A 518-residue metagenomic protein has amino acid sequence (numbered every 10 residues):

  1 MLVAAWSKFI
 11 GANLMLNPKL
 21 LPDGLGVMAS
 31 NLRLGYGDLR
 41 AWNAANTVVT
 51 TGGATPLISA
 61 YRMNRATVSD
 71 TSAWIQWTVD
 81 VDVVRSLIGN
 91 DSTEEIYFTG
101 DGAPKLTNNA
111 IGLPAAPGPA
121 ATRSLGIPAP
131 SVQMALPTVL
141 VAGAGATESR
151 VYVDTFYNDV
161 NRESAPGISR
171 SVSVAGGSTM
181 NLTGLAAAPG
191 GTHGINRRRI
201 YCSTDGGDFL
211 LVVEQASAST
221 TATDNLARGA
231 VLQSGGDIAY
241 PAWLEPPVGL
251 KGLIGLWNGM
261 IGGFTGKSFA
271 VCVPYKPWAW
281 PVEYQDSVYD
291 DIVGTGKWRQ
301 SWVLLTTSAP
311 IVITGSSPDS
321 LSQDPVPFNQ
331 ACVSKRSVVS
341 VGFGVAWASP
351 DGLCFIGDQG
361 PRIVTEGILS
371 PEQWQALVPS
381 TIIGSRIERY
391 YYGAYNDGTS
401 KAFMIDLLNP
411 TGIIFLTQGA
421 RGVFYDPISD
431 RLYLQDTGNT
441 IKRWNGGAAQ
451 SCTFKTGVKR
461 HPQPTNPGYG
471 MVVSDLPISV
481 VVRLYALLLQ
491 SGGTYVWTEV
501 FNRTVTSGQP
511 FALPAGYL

Functional and structural regions predicted by a protein language model:
L2-D101, S149-V151, D159-N161, A175-T179 (+5 more regions): Beta-sheet repeat architectures centered on beta-propellers
L2-R33, S59-K267, Y275-E283: Disordered, low-complexity "stalk" and linker segments at domain junctions of extracellular and cell-surface proteins
W74, A239-W243, A279-D286, L321-F328 (+2 more regions): A short beta-strand motif characteristic of beta-propeller blades
Y97-F98, G255-L256, M260-F264, W302-T306 (+2 more regions): Short beta-strand motif characteristic of blades in beta-propeller domains
K105, A270, I311-V312, C354-F355 (+1 more regions): WD40 beta-propeller blade core
A110, Y275-P277, G315-P318, D358-G360 (+1 more regions): Short loop/turn segments that connect beta-strands within beta-propeller blades
I254-G255, G296, S337-V339, F424: Conserved beta-strand position repeated across blades of beta-propeller domains
W302-P327: Surface-exposed extracellular loop regions of Gram-negative outer-membrane beta-barrel proteins
